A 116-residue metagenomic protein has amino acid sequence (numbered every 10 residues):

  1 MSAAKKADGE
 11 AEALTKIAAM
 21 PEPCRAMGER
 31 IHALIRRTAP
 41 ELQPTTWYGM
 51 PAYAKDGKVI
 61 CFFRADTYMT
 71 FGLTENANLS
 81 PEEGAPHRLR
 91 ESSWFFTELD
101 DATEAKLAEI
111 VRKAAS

Functional and structural regions predicted by a protein language model:
M1-S116: Charge-dense, helix-prone N-terminal extensions
